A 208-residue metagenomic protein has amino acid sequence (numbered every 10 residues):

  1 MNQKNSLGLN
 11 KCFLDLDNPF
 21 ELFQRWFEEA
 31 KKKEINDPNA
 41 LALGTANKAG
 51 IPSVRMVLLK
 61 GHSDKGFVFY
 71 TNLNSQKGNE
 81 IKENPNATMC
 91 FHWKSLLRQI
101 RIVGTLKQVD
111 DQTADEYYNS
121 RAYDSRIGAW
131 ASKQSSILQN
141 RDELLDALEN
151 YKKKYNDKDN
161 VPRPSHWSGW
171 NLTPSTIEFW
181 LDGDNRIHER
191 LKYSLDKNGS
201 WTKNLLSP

Functional and structural regions predicted by a protein language model:
M1-P208: Binding-site signature for planar aromatic cofactors or substrates
